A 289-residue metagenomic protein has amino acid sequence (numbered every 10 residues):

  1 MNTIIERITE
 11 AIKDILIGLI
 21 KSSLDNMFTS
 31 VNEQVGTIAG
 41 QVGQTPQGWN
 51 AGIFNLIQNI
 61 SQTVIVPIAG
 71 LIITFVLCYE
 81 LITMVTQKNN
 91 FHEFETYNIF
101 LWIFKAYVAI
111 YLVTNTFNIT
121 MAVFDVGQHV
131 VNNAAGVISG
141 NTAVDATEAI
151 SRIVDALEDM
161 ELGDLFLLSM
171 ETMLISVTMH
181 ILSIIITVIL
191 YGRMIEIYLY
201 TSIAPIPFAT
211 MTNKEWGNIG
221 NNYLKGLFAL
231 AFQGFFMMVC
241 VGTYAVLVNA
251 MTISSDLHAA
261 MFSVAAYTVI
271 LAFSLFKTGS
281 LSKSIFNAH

Functional and structural regions predicted by a protein language model:
M1-I72: Binding/recognition "hotspot" determinant
M1-N2, K283-H289: Long, low-complexity, intrinsically disordered extramembrane tails
I5-I20, F94-L112, T116, G220-A229: Alpha-helical transmembrane segments and their helix-start/interface "positive-inside/aromatic belt" motifs in integral
L16, I20, V31, A106-I203 (+2 more regions): Non-cytosolic segments of integral membrane proteins
E33-I65, V85, N89, V113-V144: Internal transmembrane helix-loop-helix hairpins in multi-pass membrane proteins, together with their boundary/packing
F54-V66, Y97, L101-F104, E158 (+3 more regions): Alpha-helical membrane-interface segments at transmembrane helix boundaries
I72-I110, I203-G217: Hydrophobic transmembrane alpha-helix segments characteristic of membrane transport and insertion machinery
F208-K225, I253, K283-I285: Alpha-helical transmembrane segments
